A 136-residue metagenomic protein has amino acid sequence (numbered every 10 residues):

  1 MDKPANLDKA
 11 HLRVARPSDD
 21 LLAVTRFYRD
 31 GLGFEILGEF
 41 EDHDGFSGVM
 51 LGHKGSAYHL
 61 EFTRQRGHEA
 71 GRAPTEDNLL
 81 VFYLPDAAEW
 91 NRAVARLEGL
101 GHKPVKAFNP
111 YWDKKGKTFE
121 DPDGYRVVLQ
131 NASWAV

Functional and structural regions predicted by a protein language model:
M1-K3, R66-A70: Short beta-strand/turn micro-motifs at beta-sheet edges
M1-L7, R13-R16, L37-E39, V94-V136: Vicinal oxygen chelate
D8, R16-Y58: Core segments of cupin and vicinal oxygen chelate
A10-D19, V49-K54, A70-L97, K115-E120: Vicinal oxygen chelate
R26, D30, A88-G99, K103: Replace "anionic and nucleotidyl ligands
D42, Q65-R66, A87, P110-W112: Short beta->alpha connector loops
G55-L60, D123-V127: Short, charged/polar, Gly/Pro-enriched secondary-structure boundary elements
T63-H68, N131-W134: Acetyl-CoA-dependent GNAT
